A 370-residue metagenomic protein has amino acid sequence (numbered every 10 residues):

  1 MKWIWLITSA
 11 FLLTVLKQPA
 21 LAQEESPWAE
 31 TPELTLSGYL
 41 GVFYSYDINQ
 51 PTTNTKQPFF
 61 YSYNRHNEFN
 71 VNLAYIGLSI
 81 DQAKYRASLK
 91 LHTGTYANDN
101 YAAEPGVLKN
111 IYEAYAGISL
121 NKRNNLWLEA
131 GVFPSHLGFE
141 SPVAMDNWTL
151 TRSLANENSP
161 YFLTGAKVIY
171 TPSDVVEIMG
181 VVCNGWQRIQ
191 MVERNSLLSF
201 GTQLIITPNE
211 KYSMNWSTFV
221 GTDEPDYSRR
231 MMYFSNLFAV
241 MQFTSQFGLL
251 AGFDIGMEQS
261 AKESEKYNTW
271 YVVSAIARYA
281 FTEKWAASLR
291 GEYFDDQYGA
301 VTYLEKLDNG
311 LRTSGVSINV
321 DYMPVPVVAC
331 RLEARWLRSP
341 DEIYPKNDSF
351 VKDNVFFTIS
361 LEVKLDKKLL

Functional and structural regions predicted by a protein language model:
A22, D47-E68, Y96-E113, N121-I205 (+2 more regions): Surface-exposed coil loops of outer-membrane beta-barrel proteins
P27-K56, L128, Y212, V355: Transmembrane beta-strand segments of Gram-negative outer membrane beta-barrel proteins
T31, D81-A83, N121-R123, S135 (+6 more regions): Outer-membrane beta-barrel channels and translocator barrels
P32, N67-N72, V107-Y112, P160-T164 (+5 more regions): Residues that define the transmembrane beta-barrel architecture of outer-membrane proteins
G38, V42, N67, V71 (+11 more regions): Residues on the lipid-exposed face of transmembrane beta-strands in outer-membrane beta-barrel proteins
G38-Y46, L89-T93, A130-V132, G180-N184 (+6 more regions): Transmembrane beta-barrel strands of outer-membrane/channel proteins
V175-I178, N195-S196, T202-G310, S314: Detector for outer-membrane/organellar transmembrane beta-barrel domains, recognizing the amphipathic beta-strand
Y322-P324, V328, V351-L370: Outer-membrane beta-barrel "beta-signal"
